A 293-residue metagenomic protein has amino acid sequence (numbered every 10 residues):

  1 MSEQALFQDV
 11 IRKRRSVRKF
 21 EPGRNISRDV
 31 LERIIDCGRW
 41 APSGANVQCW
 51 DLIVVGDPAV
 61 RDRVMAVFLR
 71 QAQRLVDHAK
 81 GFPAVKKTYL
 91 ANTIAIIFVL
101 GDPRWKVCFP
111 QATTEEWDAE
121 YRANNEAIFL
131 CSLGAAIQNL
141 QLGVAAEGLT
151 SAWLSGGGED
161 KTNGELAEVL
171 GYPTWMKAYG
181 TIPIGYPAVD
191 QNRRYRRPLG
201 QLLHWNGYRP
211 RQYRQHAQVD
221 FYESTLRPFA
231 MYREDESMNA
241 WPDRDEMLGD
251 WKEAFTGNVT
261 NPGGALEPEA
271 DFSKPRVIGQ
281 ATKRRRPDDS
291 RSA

Functional and structural regions predicted by a protein language model:
E3, V10, K177-A293: C-terminal helix-cap and adjacent tail motif
Q8-G23: Generic N-terminal amphipathic, Lys/Arg-enriched alpha-helix
I11, I34-G38, I182: Short alpha-helical scaffolding segments that buttress acidic/His motifs in well-ordered protein cores
I34-R39, I97, P103-W105, T113 (+1 more regions): Small-aliphatic-rich amphipathic alpha-helix that forms the alpha element of a beta-alpha
R39-N46: Glycine-rich phosphate/pyrophosphate-binding beta-alpha loops
V47-G134, I278-G279: Glycine/small-residue-rich phosphate/adenosyl-binding loop
A167-P173, D190-R193: Short proline/glycine-enriched turn/loop segments at secondary-structure junctions
